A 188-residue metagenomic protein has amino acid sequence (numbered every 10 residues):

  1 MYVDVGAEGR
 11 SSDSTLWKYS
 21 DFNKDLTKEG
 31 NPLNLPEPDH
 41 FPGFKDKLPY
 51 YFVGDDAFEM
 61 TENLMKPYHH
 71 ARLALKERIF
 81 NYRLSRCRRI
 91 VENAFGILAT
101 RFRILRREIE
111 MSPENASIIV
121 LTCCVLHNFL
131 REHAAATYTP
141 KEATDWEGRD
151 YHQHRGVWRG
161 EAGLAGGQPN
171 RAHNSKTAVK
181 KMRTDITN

Functional and structural regions predicted by a protein language model:
M1-N188: Short, well-ordered secondary-structure "scaffold" segments embedded in the functional core of diverse domains
